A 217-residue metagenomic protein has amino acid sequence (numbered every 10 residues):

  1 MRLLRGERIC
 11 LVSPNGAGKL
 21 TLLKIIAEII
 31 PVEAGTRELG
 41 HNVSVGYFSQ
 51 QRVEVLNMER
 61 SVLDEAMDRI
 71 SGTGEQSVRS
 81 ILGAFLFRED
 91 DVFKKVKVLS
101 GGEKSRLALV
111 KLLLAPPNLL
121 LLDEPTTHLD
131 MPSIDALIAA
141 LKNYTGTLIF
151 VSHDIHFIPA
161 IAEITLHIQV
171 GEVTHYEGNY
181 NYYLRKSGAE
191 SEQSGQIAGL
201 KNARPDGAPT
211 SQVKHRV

Functional and structural regions predicted by a protein language model:
M1-V217: ABC ATP-binding cassette signature C-motif
